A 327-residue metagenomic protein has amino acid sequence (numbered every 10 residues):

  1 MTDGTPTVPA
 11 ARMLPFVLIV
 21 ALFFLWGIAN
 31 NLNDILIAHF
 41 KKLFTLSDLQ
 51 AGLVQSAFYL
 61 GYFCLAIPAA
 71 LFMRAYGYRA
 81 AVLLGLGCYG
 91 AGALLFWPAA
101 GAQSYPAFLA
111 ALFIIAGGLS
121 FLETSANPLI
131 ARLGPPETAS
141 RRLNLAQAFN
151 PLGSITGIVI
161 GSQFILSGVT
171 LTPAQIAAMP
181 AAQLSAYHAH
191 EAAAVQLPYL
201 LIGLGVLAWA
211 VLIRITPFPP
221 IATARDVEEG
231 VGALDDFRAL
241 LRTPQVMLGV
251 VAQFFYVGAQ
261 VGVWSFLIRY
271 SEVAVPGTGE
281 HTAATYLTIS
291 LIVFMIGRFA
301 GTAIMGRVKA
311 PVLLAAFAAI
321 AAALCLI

Functional and structural regions predicted by a protein language model:
L14-F44, A126-N127, V263-S271: Extracytoplasmic
N33-I37, G157-L166, R238-T288: Extracytoplasmic gate region of multi-pass secondary transporters
L53-L71, T288-G301: Central cavity-lining transmembrane alpha-helices of secondary-active solute carriers, predominantly the Major
G87-A102, I320-I327: C-terminal ends and interior cores of transmembrane alpha-helices in multi-pass membrane transporters/permeases
S104-L122: Hydrophobic core of transmembrane alpha-helices in multi-pass small-molecule transporters, especially MFS/SLC-type
T138-T172: Glycine-rich segments within core transmembrane alpha-helices of 12-TM secondary carriers
G161-A174, A181, A189-H190, L200-V227: C-terminal membrane-cytosol helix-exit motif in multi-pass small-molecule transporters
